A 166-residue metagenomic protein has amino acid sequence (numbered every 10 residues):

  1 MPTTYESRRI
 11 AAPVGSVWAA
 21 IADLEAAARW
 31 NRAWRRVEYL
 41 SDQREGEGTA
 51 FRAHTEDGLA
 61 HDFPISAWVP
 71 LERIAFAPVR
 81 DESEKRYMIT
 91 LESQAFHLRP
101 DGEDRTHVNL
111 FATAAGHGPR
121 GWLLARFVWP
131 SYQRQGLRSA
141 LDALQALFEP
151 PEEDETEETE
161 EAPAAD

Functional and structural regions predicted by a protein language model:
M1-R9, G15, A50, A60 (+3 more regions): Intrinsic-disorder/low-complexity, polar/charged segments enriched in Ser/Thr/Lys/Arg/Asp/Glu/Gln
M1-S41, A165-D166: Hydrophobic ligand-binding cavity/cleft-lining segments
S7-R8, H61-A67, L91-P100: Hydrophobic/aromatic beta-strand elements that line small-molecule binding cavities or substrate pockets in beta-rich
S7-R9, H54, A77-V79, H97-R99 (+1 more regions): Residue-level recognition of well-ordered beta-strand positions that form the cores of beta-sheet-rich folds across
A11, W30, E56-G58, W68 (+1 more regions): A short, compositionally biased micro-patch
G15-W18, R138, D142: Amphipathic alpha-helical segments that line or abut small-molecule/effector binding pockets and mediate allosteric
E38-Y87, R105-H107, S139-P163: Glycine-rich portal/gate segments that line the openings of hydrophobic small-molecule binding cavities
S83-S139, E155: Beta-strand/loop substructures that line and gate deep hydrophobic ligand-binding cavities in soluble
